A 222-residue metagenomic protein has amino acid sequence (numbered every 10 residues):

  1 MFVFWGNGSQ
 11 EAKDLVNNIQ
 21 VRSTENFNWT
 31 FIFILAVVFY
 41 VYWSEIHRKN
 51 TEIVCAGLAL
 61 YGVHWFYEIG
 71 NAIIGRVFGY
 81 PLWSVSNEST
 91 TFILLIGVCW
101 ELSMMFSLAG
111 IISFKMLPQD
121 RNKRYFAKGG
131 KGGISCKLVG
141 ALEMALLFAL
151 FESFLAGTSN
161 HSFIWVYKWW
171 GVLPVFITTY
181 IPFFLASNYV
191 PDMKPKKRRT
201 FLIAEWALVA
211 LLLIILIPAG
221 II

Functional and structural regions predicted by a protein language model:
M1-I222: Aromatic-rich, lipid-facing transmembrane alpha helices and their immediate juxtamembrane interface loops in integral
